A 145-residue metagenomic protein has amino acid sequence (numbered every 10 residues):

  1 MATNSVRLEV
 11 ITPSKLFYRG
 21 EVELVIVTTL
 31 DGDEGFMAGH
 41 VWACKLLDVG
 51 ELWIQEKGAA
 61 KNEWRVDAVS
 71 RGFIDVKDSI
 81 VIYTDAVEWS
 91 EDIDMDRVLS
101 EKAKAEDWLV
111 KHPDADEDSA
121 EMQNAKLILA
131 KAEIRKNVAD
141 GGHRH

Functional and structural regions predicted by a protein language model:
M1-S5, H143-H145: Short, charged, intrinsically disordered terminal tails
R7-E9, P13-S100, K104: Compact, glycine-rich, soluble single-domain proteins
V87-H145: Acidic/glycine-rich phosphate/pyrophosphate-binding loops and surrounding catalytic core that coordinate Mg2+
